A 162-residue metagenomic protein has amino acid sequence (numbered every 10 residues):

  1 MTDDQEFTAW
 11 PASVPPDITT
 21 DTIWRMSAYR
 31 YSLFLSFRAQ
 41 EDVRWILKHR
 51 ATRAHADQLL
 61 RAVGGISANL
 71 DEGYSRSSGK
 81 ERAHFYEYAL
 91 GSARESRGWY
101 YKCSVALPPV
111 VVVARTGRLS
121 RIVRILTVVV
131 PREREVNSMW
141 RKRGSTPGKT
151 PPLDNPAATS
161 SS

Functional and structural regions predicted by a protein language model:
M1-S162: Short, C-terminally biased terminal segments at protein or domain edges
